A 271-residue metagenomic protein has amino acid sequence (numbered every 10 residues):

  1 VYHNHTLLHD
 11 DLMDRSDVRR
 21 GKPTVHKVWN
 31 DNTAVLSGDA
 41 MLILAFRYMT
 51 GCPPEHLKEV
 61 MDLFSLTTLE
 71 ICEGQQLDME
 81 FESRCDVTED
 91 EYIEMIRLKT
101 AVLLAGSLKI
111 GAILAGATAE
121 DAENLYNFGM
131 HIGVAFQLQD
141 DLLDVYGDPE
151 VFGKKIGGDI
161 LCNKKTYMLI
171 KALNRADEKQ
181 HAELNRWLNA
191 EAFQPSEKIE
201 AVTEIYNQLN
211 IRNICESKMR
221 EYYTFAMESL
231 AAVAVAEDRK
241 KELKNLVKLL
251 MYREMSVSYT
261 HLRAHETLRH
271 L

Functional and structural regions predicted by a protein language model:
V1-H181, N185, E221, K248-M251: Mg2+-dependent prenyl diphosphate-binding active-site environment of isoprenoid biosynthetic enzymes
L7-L8, L230, L243, L268-L271: Generic leucine side-chain signal with a strong bias for well-ordered alpha-helical environments
E55-H56, G116-E120, R175-K179, F193-Q194 (+3 more regions): Alpha-helical structural elements of signaling/regulatory helical domains
L103, K218, V233, S256-S258: Alpha-helical, largely C-terminal catalytic domains that coordinate divalent metal ions via clustered Asp/Glu/His
L169, A226, L243: Hydrophobic, well-ordered secondary-structure elements that form the walls of internal hydrophobic environments
A176, A182-V233: Mobile late-domain/C-terminal helix-loop "cap" segments that border catalytic sites or the cytosolic face
Y222, D238-S258: Short, amphipathic C-terminal "tail helix"
T260-H270: Conserved small/polar residues in nucleotide/adenosyl-binding loops
